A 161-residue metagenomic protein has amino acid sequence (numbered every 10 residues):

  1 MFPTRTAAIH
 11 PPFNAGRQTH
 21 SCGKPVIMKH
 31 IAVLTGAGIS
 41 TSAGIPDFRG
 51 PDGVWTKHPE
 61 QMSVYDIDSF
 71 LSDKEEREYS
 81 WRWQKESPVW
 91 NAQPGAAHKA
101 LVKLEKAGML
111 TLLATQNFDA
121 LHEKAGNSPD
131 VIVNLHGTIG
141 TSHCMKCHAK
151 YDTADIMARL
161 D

Functional and structural regions predicted by a protein language model:
M1, I9, V26-I27: Short hydrophobic transmembrane-like helices used for membrane targeting/insertion
P11, A15, S21-G23: Short hydrophobic alpha-helical segments enriched in small aliphatic residues
S21-D161: Conserved catalytic core of sirtuin-type NAD+-dependent deacylases
